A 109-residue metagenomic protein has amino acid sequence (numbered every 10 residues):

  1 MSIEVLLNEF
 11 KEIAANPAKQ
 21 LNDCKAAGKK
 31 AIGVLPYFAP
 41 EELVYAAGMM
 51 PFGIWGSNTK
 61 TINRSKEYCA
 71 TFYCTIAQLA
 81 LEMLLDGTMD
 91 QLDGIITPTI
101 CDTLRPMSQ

Functional and structural regions predicted by a protein language model:
M1-Q109: An N-terminal assembly and electron-transfer interface module characteristic of large anaerobic redox and radical
